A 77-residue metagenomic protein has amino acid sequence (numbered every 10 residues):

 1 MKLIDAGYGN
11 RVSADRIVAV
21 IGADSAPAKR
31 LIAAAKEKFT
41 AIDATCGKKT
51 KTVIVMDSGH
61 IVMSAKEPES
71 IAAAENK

Functional and structural regions predicted by a protein language model:
M1-R11: Short aromatic-glycine motifs in intrinsically disordered, low-complexity regions
A14-G22: Phosphoinositide-dependent membrane-docking surfaces
D24-A33: Short acidic, Gly/Pro-enriched loop/turn segments at secondary-structure junctions
A34, K38, A74-K77: Conserved, well-folded catalytic cores of nucleic-acid-processing and energy-transducing macromolecular machines
K38-F39, A44-K49: Amphipathic, hydrophobic secondary-structure cores in small proteins
T52-K77: C-terminal structural segments of small proteins and small subunits
